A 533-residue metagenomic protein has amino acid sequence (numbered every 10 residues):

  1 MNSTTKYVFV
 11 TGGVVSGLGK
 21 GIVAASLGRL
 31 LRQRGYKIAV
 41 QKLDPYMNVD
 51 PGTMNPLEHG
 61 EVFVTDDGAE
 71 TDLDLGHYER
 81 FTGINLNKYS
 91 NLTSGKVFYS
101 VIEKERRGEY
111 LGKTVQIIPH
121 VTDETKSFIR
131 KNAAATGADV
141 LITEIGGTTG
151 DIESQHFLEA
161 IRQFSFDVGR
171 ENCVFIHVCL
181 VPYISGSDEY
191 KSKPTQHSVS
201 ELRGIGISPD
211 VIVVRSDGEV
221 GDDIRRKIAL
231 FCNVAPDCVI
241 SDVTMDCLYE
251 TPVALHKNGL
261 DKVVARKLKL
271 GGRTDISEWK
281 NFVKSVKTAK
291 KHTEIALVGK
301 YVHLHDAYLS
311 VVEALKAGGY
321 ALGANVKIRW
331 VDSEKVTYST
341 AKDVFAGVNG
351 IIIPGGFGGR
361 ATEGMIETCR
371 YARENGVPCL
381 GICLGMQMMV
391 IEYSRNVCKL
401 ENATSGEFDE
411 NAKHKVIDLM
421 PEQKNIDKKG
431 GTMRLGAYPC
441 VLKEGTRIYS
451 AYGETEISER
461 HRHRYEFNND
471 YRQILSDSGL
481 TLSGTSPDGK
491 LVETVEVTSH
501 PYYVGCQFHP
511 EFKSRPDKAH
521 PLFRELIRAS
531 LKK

Functional and structural regions predicted by a protein language model:
M1-A324, E334-G350, F357-G358, M365-Y371 (+2 more regions): Flexible phosphate-sensing "switch/lid" loops adjacent to ATP/NTP-binding sites across phosphate-transfer
F9, A39-K42, I142, I176-H177 (+13 more regions): Structured core elements
L18-G21, A25-R29, Q33, V344-P439 (+3 more regions): Cysteine-nucleophile active-site neighborhood
E58-D66, M245-E250, I353, E374-I382 (+3 more regions): Short beta-alpha connecting loops at secondary-structure transitions that line or flank enzyme active sites
D237-T244, R329, T485-D488: Beta-strand->loop->alpha-helix junctions that form or flank phosphate-binding loops in nucleotide-handling enzymes
G272-I276, L380-G381, L400-G406, Y449 (+3 more regions): Acidic/polar loop patches that form or flank catalytic/metal-binding clefts of enzymes that bind anionic ligands
S285-A289, A341-D343, F408, K429-T432 (+3 more regions): Replace "in large, NTP-powered and nucleic-acid-processing enzymes" with "in large, NTP-powered factors and other
L435, P439, K443-K533: C-terminal and late-domain segments of enzyme folds
